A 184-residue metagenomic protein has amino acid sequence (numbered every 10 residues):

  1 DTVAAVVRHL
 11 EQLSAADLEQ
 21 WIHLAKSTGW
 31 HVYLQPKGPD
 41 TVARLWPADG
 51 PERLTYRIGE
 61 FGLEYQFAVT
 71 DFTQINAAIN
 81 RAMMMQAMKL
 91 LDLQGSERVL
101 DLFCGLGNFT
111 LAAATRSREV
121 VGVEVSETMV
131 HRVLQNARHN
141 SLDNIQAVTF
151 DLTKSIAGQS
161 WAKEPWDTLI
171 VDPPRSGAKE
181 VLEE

Functional and structural regions predicted by a protein language model:
D1-V171, S176-E184: Accessory RNA-recognition modules of RNA-modification enzymes
